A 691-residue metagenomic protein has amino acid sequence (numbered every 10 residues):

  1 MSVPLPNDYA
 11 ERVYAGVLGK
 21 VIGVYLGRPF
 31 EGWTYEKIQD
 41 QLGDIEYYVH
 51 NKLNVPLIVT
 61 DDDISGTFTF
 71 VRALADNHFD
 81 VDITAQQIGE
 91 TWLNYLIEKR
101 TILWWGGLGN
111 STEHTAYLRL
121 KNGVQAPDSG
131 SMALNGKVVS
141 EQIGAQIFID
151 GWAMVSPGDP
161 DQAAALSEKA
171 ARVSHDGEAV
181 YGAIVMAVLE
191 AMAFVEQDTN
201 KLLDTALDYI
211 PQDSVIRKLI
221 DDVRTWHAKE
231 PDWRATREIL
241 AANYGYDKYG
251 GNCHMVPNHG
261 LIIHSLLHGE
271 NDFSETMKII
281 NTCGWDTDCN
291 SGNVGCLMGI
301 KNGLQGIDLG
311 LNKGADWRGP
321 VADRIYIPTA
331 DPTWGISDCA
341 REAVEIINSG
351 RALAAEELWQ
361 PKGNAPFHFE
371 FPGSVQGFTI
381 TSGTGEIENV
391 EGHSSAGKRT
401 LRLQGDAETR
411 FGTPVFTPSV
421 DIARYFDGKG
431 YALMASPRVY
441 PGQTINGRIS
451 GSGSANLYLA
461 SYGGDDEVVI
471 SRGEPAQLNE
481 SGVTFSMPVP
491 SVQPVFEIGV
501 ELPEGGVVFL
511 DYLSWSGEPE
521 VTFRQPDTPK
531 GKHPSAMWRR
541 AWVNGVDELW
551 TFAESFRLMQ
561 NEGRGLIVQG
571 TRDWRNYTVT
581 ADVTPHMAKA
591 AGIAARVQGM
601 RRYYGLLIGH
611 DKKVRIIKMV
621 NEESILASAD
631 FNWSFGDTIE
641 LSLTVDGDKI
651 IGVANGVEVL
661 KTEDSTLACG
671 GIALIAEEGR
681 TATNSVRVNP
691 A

Functional and structural regions predicted by a protein language model:
M1-S471, Q493-E497, P503-T522, P526 (+1 more regions): Structured, active/binding-site neighborhoods that engage oxygen-rich ligands
L261, V483-F485: Well-ordered alpha-helical segments embedded in enzymatic catalytic cores
H368, Q376, G383-E388, D427 (+2 more regions): Extracellular glycan-recognition regions
